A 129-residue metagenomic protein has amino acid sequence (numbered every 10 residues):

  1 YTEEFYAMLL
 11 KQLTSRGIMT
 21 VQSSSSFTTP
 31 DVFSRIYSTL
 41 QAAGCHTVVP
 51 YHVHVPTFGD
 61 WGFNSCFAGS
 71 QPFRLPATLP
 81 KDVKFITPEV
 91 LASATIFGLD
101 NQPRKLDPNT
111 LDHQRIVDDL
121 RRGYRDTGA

Functional and structural regions predicted by a protein language model:
Y1, V32-F33, G62: Residues at alpha-helix caps and immediate loop-helix transition turns in enzyme cores, especially N- and C-cap
Y1-R16: A short glycine-rich, Lys/Arg-flanked "PGG" loop and its adjoining helix->strand segment in the class I
Y6-A7, V32-V53: Conserved Class I S-adenosyl-L-methionine
R16-S23: Conserved beta-strand signature within the Rossmann-like core of class I S-adenosyl-L-methionine
S23-V32: Acceptor-substrate binding/catalytic loop of class I
T47-A129: Soluble small-group transferase modules, centered on the S-adenosyl donor enzyme superfamily
